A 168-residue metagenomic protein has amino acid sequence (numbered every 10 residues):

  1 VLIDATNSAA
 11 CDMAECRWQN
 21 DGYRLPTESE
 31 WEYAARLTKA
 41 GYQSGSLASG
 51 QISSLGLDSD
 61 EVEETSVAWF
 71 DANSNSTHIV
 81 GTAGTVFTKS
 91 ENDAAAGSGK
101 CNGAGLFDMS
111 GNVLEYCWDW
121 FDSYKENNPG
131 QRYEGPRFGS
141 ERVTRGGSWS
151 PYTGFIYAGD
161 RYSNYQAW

Functional and structural regions predicted by a protein language model:
V1-S66, Y116: Short, well-ordered surface patches within globular domains
A10-W18, E61-S110, Y165-A167: Short, well-ordered junction/capping motifs at the entry into regular secondary structure
Y23-R24, T65, H78, N128 (+2 more regions): Extracytoplasmic/periplasmic beta-strand context in beta-sandwich domains, especially the cupredoxin/COX2 CuA-binding
R24-P26, E32-Y33, A68, I79 (+3 more regions): Structural recognition of the beta-strand scaffold that forms the well-ordered cores of secreted hydrolase catalytic
E30, A72-S74, T85, S148-W149 (+1 more regions): Residues that form or immediately flank small-molecule/cofactor binding pockets and catalytic motifs
A35, T65-D71, V80-G84, C117 (+2 more regions): Residue-level detector of conserved, well-ordered beta-strand and adjacent loop positions that form binding/recognition
A40, M109-W168: Surface-exposed recognition segments
G45-E64, A72, S76, E91 (+3 more regions): Extracellular protease catalytic domains of secreted zymogens
